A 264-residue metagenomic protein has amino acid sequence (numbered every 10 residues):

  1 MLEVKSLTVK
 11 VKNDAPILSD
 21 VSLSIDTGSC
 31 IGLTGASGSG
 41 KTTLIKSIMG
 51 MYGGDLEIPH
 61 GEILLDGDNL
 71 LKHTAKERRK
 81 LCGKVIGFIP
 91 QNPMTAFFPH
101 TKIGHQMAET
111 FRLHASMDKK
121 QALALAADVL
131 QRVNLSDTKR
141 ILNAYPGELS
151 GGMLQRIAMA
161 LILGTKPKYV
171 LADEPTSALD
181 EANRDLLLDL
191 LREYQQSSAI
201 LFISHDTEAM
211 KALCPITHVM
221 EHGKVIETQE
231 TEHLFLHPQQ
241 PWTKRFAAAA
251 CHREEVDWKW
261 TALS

Functional and structural regions predicted by a protein language model:
E57-N69: Conserved ABC transporter NBD signature motif
I89, H233-S264: C-terminal boundary and immediately downstream tail of ABC-type ATPase nucleotide-binding domains
A144-L149, M153: Conserved ABC ATPase signature
G164-K168: A short, proline-enriched helix->beta-strand linker immediately N-terminal to the Walker B motif in ABC-type P-loop
L190-F202: Conserved catalytic loops of ABC-family nucleotide-binding domains
M210-A212: A short, surface-exposed alpha-helical micro-motif characterized by mixed small hydrophobic and charged/polar residues
